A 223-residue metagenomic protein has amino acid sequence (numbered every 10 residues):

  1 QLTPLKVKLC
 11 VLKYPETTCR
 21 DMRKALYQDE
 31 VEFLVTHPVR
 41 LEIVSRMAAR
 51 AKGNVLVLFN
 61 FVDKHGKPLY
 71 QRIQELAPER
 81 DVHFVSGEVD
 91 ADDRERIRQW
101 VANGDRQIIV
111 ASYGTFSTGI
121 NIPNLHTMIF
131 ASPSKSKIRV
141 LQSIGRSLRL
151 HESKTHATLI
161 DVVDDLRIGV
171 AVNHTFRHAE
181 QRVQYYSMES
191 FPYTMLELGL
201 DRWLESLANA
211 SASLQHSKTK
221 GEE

Functional and structural regions predicted by a protein language model:
Q1-P4, E16-T18, L141, R149-H216 (+1 more regions): A conserved SF2-helicase RecA2
C10, V85: Hydrophobic residues at beta-strand termini and immediately following loops that shape nucleotide-binding pockets
D21-N60, K64-E75: Conserved interdomain hinge at the start of the Helicase C-terminal
K52-G53, E79-R80, D105-R106, L125: Short, high-confidence coil segments that cap the C-terminus of an alpha-helix and link into the following beta-strand
V55, V82, A157-L159: Hydrophobic/aromatic residues located in beta-strands of well-ordered beta-sheets within soluble catalytic
L56-L58, H83, I129: Conserved beta-strand elements of the Class I
I73-R80, M188-F191: Short helix-loop-beta junction
G87-Y185: Conserved RecA-like P-loop NTPase helicase motor core
